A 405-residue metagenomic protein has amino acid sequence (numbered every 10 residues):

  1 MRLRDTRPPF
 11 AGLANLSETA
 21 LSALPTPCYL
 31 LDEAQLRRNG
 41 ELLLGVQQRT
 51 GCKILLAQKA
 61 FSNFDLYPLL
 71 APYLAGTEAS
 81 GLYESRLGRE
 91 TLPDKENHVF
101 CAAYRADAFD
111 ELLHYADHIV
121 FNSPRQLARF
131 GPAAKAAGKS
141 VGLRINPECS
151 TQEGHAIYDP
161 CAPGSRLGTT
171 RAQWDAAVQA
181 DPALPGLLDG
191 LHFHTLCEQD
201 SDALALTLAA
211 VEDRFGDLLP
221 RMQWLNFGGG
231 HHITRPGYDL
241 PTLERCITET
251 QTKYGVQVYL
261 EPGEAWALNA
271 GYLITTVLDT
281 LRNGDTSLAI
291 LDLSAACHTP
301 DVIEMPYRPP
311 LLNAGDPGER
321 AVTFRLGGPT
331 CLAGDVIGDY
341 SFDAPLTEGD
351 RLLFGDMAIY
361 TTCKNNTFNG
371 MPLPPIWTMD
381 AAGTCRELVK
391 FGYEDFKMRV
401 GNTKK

Functional and structural regions predicted by a protein language model:
D5-E96, F100-Y104, A108, S294 (+2 more regions): N-terminal capping/small domains of soluble enzymes
R49-W224: Active-site-proximal beta-alpha core segment in soluble small-molecule metabolic enzymes
A57, H194-L196, L225-T234, P262-A265: Glycine-rich beta-strand-to-loop/alpha-helix junction loops that act as flexible
C149-T151, C197, I233, W266 (+1 more regions): Feature marks short, surface-exposed loop/turn motifs that line or immediately flank catalytic pockets and channel
Q199-T207, T234-L243, N269-D279, S341-F342: Short glycine/threonine-rich loop-to-helix capping motif typified by GTGT followed within a few residues by an Asp-Pro
R245-K253: Structural alpha-helical segments in enzyme catalytic/regulatory domains
C246, Q257, P262-K405: Charged (often Lys/Glu-rich) extended helix/loop segments that serve as interaction or gating elements
